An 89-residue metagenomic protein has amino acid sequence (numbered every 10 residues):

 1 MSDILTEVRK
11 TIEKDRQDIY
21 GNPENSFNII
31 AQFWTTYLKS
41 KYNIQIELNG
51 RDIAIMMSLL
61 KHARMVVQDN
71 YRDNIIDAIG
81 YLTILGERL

Functional and structural regions predicted by a protein language model:
M1-L89: Intrinsically disordered, low-complexity regulatory regions that flank transcription factor DNA-binding cores
